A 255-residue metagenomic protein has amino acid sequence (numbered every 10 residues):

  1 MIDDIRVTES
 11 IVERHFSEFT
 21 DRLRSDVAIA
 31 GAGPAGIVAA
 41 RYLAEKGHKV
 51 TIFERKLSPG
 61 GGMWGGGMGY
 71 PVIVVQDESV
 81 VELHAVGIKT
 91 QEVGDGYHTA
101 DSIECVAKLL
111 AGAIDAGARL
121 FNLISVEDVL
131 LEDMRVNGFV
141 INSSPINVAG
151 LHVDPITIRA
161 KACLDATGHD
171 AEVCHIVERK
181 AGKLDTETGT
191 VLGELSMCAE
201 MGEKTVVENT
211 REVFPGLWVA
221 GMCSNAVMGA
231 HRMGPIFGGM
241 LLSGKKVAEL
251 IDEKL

Functional and structural regions predicted by a protein language model:
M1-D26, S143, S196-A199, C223-M228: Extreme N-terminal leader/targeting segments of oxidoreductases
D21-T51, M240, V247-A248, D252: N-terminal Rossmann-like FAD-binding beta1-loop-alpha1 element of flavoenzymes
A28-A30, F53, T157-H169: Short hydrophobic core segments
A44-W64: Glycine-rich FAD pyrophosphate-binding loop
G65-T90: N-terminal glycine-rich dinucleotide-binding loop that anchors FAD/FMN and/or NAD(P) in oxidoreductases
G87-C163: Feature captures the FAD/FMN-dependent oxidoreductase FAD-binding
D165-A181: Flavin (primarily FAD) binding-site architecture
V227-L255: A conserved FAD-binding loop/helix module that cradles the flavin
